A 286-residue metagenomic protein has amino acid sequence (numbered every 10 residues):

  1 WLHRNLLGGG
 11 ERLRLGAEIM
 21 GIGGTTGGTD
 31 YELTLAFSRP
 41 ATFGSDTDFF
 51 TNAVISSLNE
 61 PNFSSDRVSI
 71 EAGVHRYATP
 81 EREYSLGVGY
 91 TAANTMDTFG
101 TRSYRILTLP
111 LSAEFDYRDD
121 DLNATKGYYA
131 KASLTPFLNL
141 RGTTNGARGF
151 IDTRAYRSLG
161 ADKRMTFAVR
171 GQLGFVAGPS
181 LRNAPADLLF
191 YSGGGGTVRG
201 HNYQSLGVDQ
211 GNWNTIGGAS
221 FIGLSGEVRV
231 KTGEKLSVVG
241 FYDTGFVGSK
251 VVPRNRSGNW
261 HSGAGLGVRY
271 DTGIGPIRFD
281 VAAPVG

Functional and structural regions predicted by a protein language model:
L2, A92, M96-R102, I106-K235 (+2 more regions): C-terminal outer-membrane beta-barrel translocator/porin domains of Gram-negative envelope proteins and their
L2-K131, V198-G200, Q204-T215, A219 (+3 more regions): Gram-negative/organellar outer-membrane beta-barrel architecture
R12-L13, R164-V169, I277-D280: Acidic/polar loop patches that form or flank catalytic/metal-binding clefts of enzymes that bind anionic ligands
D46, Y77, Y84, D243-G245 (+3 more regions): Flexible, small/polar- and glycine-enriched "cap/hinge" segments at structural transition points
P253-G286: C-terminal beta-signal and terminal closure region of outer-membrane beta-barrel proteins
